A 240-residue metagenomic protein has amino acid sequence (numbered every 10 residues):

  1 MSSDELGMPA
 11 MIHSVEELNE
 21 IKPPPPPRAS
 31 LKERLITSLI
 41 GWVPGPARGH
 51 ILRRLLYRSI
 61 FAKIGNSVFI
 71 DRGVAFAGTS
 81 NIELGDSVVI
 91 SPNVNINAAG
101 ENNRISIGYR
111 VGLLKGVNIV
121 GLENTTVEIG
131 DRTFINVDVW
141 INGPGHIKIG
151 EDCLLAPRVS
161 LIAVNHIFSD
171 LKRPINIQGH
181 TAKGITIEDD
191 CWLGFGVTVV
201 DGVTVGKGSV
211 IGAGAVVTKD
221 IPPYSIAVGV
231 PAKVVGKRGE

Functional and structural regions predicted by a protein language model:
M1-S67, D152, R158-V159, V164-L171 (+6 more regions): Terminal amphipathic alpha-helical/low-complexity segments used for targeting or macromolecular assembly
V43, A75-L84, V89-D201, V230 (+1 more regions): Flexible, glycine/small-residue-enriched loop-and-beta-strand segment within the central core of proteins
T204-V228, A232: C-terminal/domain-terminus segments
